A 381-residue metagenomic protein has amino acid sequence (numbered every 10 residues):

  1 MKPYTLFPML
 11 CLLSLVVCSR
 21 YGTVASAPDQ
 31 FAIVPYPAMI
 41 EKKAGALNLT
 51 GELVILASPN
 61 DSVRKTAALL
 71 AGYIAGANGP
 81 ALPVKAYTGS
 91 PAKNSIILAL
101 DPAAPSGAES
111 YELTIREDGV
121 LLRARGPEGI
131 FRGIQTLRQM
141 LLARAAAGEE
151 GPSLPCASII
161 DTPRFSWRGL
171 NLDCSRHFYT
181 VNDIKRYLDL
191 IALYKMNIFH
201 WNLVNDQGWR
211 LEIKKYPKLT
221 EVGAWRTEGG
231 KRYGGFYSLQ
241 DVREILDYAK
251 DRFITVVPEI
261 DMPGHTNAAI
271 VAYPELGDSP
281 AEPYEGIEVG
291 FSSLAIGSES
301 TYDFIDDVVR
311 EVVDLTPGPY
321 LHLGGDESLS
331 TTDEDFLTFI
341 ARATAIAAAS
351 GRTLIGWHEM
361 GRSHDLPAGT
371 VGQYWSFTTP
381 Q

Functional and structural regions predicted by a protein language model:
M1-D29: Bacterial Sec-dependent N-terminal signal peptides
Y21-F165: Contiguous, structured surface segment used for ligand recognition
I55, I74, G126, L170 (+5 more regions): Conserved, mostly hydrophobic/aromatic
S58, D101, A124, V204 (+4 more regions): Active-site-proximal beta-strand/loop segments in catalytic clefts of secreted hydrolases
V63-R64, F178-T180, D206-R210, P263-A269 (+3 more regions): Flexible loop/turn segments at secondary-structure boundaries
P105-S292, S300-Y302, V308-Y320: Feature activates predominantly on carbohydrate-active enzymes
A269-E275, S279-V371, W375-T378: Active-site neighborhood of glycoside hydrolase catalytic domains
